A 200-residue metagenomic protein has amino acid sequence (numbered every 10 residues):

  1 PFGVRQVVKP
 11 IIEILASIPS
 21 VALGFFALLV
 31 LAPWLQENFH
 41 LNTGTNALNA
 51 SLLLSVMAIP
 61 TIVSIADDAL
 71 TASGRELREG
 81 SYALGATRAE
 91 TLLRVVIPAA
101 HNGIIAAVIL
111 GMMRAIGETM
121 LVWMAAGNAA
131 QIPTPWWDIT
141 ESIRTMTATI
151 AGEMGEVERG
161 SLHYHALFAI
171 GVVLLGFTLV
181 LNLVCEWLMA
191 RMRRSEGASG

Functional and structural regions predicted by a protein language model:
P1-A27, S64-I65, S195-G200: Cytoplasmic-entry segments and transmembrane alpha-helices of multi-pass inner-membrane transporters
V4-I11, T45-L48, S55, I59 (+8 more regions): Alpha-helical membrane-protein architecture signal
V4-R5, L23-V56, A126-N128, P135-T140: Membrane-interfacial helix termini and adjacent extracytoplasmic/periplasmic loops of multi-pass transporters
I12-S20, T45-D67, P98, L110-G117: Faces of alpha-helical transmembrane segments in polytopic inner-membrane proteins
S17-I18, A58-I59, A100, V108 (+6 more regions): Hydrophobic transmembrane alpha-helical segments of multi-pass transport and channel proteins
Q36-E37, V122-L175: Interhelical loop and adjacent transmembrane-helix boundary motif in polytopic membrane transport permeases
I62-A66, L70-S73, Y82, A86-A126: Transmembrane alpha-helices
D67-R78, Y82, G155-G200: C-terminal transmembrane helix and the adjacent membrane-cytosol boundary/short C-terminal tail of inner/organellar
